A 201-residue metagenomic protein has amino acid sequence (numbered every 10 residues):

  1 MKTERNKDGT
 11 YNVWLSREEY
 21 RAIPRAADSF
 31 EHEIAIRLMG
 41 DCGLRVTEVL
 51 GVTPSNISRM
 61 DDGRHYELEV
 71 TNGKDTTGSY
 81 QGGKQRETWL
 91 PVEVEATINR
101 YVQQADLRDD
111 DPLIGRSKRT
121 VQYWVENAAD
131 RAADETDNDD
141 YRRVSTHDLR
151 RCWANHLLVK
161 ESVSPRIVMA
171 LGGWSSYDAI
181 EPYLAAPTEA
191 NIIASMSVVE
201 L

Functional and structural regions predicted by a protein language model:
M1-R21, T77-V92, L107-R108: DNA breakage-rejoining catalytic core of tyrosine-based enzymes
V13-V46, L201: Basic, Lys/Arg- and aromatic-enriched nucleic-acid-binding interface segment
R25, G51, R59, P182-A185: Phosphate-coordinating loops and pocket residues in cytosolic domains that bind phosphorylated ligands
M39, L50, M169: The alpha-helix within a helix-turn-helix
G51-T97: Conserved tyrosine-mediated DNA breakage-rejoining catalytic core shared by Y-recombinases
P91-Y141: Active-site/catalytic core of tyrosine-dependent DNA strand-transfer enzymes
E126-A170, W174-Y177, E189: Short, basic (Lys/Arg/His-rich) helix/loop patches that form interaction surfaces in the mid-to-C-terminal regions
P182-L201: DNA/chromatin major-groove-contacting recognition/catalytic segments
